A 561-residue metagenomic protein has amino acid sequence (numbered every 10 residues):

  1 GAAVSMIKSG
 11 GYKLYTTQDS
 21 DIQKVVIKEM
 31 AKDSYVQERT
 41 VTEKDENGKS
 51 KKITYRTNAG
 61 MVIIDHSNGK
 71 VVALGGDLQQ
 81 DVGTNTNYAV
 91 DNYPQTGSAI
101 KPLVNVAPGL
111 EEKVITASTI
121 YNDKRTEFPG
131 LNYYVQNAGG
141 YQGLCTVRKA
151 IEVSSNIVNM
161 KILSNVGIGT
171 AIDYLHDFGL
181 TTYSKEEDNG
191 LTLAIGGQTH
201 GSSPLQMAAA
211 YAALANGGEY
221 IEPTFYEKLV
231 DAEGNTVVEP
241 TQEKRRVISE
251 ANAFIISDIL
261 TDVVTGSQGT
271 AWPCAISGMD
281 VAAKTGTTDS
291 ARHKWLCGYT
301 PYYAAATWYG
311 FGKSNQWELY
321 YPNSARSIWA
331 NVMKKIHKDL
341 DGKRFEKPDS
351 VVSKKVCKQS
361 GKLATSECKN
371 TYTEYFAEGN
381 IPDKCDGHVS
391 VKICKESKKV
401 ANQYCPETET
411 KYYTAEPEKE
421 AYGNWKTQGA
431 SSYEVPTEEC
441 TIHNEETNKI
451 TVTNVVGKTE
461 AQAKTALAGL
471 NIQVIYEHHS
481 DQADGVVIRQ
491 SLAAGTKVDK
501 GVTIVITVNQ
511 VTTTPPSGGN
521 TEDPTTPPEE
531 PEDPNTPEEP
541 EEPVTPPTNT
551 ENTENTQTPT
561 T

Functional and structural regions predicted by a protein language model:
G1-T17, H176, L180-T182, T192-G196: Non-catalytic, structured segments within soluble enzyme domains
G11-Q18, G48-I53, G190-G201, K244: Conserved short loop/turn motifs at secondary-structure junctions
L14, T57-N58, V82-L103, T116-I120 (+1 more regions): Short active-site loop at a secondary-structure junction that contains or immediately precedes the catalytic residue(s)
T16-E46, M61-I63, A73-G76, Q80-N92 (+1 more regions): A penicillin-recognizing enzyme superfamily signal
V26, N68-G69, Y93-Y121, A150 (+4 more regions): Active-site SXXK
V114-A171, G190, Y220, A232-D262: Conserved catalytic neighborhood of penicillin-recognizing serine enzymes
N132-Q136, G167-A209: Mid-domain, small-residue-enriched loop/turn segments at the edges of structured enzyme/sensor domains
S353-K355, D383-T561: Ligand-recognition elements built from short beta-strands and adjacent flexible loops
